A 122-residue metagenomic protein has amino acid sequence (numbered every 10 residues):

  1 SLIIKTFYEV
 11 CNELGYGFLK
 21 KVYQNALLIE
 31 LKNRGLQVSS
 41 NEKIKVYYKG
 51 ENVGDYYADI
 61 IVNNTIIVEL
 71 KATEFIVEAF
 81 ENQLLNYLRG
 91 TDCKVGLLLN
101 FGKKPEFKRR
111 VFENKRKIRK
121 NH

Functional and structural regions predicted by a protein language model:
S1-Q37, P105-E106, V111-H122: Solvent-exposed, charged helical/coil patches that constitute nucleic-acid or partner-interaction surfaces
G15, V38, A58-I76, Y87: Conserved catalytic cores of phosphodiester-cleaving nucleases, focusing on short active-site segments
R34-G50: A short acidic/basic microdomain associated with nuclease active sites
E42, Y56, K103: Short beta-strand or tight-loop elements that sit immediately N-terminal to catalytic metal-binding acidic residues
Y48, G54-A58: Basic/aromatic recognition patch in beta-strand/loop cores that engages polyanionic ligands
N52-V53, F80: Short solvent-exposed loop/turn micro-motifs enriched in small/polar/acidic residues
K71-K117, H122: Nucleic-acid nuclease catalytic cores
